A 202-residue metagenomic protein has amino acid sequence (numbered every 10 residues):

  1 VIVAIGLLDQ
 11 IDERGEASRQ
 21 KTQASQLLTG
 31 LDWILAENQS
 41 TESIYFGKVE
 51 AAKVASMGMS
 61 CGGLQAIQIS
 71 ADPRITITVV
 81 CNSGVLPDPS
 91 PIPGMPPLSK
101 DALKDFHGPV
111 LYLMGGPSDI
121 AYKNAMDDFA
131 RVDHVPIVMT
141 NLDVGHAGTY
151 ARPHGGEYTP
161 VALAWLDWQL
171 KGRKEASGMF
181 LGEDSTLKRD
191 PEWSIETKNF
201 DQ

Functional and structural regions predicted by a protein language model:
V1-D12: Conserved alpha/beta-hydrolase
A17-A52, S56: Alpha/beta-hydrolase active-site loop
T22-T29, W33, D127, E157 (+2 more regions): Extracytoplasmic/secreted proteins, especially bacterial periplasmic and envelope-associated proteins
G58-G62, A66: Gly/Ala-rich beta-loop-alpha elbow adjacent to hydrolase catalytic centers
Q68-T76: Conserved hydrolase catalytic core segment
T76-R152: The feature captures the conserved acid-bearing segment of alpha/beta-hydrolase catalytic domains
V135, V144-A147, R152-Q202: Alpha/beta-hydrolase-fold serine-hydrolase catalytic core, especially in secreted/extracellular enzymes
